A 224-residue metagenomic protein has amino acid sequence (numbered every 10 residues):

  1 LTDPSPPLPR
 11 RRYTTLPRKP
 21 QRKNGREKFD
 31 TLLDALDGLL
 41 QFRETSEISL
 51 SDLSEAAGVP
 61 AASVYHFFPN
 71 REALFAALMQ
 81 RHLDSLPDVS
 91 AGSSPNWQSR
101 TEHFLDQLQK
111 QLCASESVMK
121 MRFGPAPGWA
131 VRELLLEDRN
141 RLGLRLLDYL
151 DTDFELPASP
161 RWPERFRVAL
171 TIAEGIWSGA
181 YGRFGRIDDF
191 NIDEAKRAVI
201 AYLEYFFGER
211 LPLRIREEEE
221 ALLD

Functional and structural regions predicted by a protein language model:
L1-Y13, L144, D148-T152, F166-R167 (+2 more regions): C-terminal peripheral helix-coil segments that are non-catalytic and often amphipathic
R10-K23, D30-T31: N-terminal, Lys/Arg-enriched amphipathic/low-complexity engagement segments that precede the first folded domain
G25-L36, L53, L78-L86: Generic hydrophobic, amphipathic alpha-helix propensity
A35, L39-A73, A77: Helix-turn-helix
L40, F75-H82, D138, L142: Alpha-helical DNA-contacting segments of helix-turn-helix folds
A77, S90-A114: Hydrophobic alpha-helical connector segments
A91-S94, M121-A130: Short linear capping/connector segments at secondary-structure termini
E102-D106, K110-C113, W129-E155, P163-R167 (+3 more regions): Amphipathic alpha-helical packing segments from all-alpha helical-bundle domains
